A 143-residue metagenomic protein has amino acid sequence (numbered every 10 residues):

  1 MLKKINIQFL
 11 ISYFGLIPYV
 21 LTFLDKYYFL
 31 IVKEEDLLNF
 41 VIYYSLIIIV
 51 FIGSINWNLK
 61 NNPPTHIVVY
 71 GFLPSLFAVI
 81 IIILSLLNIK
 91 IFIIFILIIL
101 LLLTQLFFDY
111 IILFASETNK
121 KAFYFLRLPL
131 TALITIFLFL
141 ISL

Functional and structural regions predicted by a protein language model:
M1-F14: N-terminal membrane topogenic signal
I17, F125-L143: Final/C-terminal transmembrane alpha-helix of multipass membrane proteins
E34-I48: Loop-to-helix transition at the N-terminal end of transmembrane alpha-helices
I47-I52, I99-I111: Alpha-helical transmembrane segments and their membrane-interface exit regions
N56-L86: Helix-adjacent hinge/juxtasegments
S85-T104: Transmembrane helix-loop-helix
Y110-L133: Interfacial loop-to-transmembrane junctions
